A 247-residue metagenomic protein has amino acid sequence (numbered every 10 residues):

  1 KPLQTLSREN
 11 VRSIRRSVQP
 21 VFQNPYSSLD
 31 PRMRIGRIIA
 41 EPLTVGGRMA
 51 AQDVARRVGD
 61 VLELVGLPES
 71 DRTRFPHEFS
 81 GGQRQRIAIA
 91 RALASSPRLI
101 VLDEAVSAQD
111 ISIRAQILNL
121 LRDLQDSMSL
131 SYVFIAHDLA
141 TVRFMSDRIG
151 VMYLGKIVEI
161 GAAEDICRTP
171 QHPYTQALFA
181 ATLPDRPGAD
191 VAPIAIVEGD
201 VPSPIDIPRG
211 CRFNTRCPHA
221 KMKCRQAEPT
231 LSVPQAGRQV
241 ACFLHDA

Functional and structural regions predicted by a protein language model:
P2, Q52-S70, Q176-A180: Conserved ABC ATPase "signature" region
P2-Q19, R37, V45, D165-P170 (+1 more regions): ABC ATPase NBD coupling module
T5-E9, M33-D53, G66, G161: ABC-type ATPase nucleotide-binding domains, specifically the catalytic core motifs of the NBD
F75-F79, Q83: Conserved ABC ATPase signature
A94-R98: A short, proline-enriched helix->beta-strand linker immediately N-terminal to the Walker B motif in ABC-type P-loop
A105, Q109, I113-A189: P-loop NTP-binding/switch modules centered on Walker-like glycine-rich loops
A162-A247: Charged, flexible cofactor/metal-binding loops and thiol motifs
